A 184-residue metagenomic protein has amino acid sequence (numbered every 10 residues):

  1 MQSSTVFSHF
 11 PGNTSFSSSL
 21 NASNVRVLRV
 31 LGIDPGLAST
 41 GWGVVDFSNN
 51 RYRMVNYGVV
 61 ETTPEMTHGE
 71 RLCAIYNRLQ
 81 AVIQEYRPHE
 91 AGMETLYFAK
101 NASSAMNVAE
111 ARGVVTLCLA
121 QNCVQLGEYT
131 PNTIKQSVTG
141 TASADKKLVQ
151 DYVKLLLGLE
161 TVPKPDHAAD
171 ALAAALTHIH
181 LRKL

Functional and structural regions predicted by a protein language model:
M1-L184: Phosphate- and other anionic-substrate recognition elements at nucleic-acid/protein interfaces
